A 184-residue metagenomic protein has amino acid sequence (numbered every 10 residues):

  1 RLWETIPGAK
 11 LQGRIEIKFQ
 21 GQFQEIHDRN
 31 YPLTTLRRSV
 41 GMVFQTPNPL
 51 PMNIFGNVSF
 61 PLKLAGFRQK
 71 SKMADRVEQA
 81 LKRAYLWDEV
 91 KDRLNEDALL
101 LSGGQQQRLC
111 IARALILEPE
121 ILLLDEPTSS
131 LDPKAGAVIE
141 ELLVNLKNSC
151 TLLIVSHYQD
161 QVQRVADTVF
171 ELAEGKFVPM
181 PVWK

Functional and structural regions predicted by a protein language model:
R14-T35, N95: ABC ATPase NBD Q-loop/coupling interface
E16-E25, K72-K91: Conserved ABC ATPase "signature" region
E96-L101, Q105: Conserved ABC ATPase signature
E118: Conserved catalytic motifs of ABC-family nucleotide-binding domains
L122-D125: Catalytic Walker B motif of ABC-type/P-loop ATPase nucleotide-binding domains
G136-N148: Helical segment within the ABC ATPase nucleotide-binding domain
C150-V155: Conserved H-loop
